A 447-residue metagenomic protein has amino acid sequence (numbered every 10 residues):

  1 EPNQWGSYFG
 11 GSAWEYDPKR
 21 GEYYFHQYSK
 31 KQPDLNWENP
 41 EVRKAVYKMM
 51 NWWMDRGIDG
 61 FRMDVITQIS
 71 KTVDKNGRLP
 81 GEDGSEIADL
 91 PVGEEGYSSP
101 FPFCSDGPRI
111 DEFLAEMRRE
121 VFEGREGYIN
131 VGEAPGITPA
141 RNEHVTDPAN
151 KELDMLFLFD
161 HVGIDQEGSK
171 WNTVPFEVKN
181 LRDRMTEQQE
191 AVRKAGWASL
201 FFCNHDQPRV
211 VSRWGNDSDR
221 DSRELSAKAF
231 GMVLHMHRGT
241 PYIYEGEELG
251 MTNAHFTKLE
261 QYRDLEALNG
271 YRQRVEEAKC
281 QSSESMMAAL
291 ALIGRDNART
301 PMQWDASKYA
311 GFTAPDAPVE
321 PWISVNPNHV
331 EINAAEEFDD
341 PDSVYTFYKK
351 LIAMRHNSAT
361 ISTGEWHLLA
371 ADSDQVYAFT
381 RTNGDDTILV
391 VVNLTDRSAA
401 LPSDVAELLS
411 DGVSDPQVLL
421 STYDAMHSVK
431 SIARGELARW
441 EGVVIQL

Functional and structural regions predicted by a protein language model:
E1-L447: Active-site and adjacent substrate-binding regions of carbohydrate-active enzymes
